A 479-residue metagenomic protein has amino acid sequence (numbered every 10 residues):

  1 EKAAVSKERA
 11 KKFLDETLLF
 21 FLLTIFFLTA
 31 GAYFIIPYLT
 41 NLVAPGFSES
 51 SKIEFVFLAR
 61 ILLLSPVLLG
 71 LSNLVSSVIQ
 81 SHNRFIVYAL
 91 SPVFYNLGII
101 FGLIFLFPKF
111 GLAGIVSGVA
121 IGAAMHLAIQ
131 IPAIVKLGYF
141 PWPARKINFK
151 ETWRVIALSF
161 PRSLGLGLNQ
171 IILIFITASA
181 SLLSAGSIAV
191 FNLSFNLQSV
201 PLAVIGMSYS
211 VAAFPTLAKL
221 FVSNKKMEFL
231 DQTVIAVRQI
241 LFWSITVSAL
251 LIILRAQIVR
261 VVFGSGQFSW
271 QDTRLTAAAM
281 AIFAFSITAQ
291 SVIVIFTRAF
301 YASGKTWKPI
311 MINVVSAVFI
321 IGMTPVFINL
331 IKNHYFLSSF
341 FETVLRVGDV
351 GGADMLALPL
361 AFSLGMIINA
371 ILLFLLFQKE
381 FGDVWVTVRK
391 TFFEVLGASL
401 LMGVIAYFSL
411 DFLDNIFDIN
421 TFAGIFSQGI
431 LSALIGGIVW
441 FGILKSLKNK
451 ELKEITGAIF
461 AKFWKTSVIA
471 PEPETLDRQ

Functional and structural regions predicted by a protein language model:
E1-Q479: Membrane-embedded alpha-helical bundles of multi-pass transporters/translocases, especially carrier/permease families
